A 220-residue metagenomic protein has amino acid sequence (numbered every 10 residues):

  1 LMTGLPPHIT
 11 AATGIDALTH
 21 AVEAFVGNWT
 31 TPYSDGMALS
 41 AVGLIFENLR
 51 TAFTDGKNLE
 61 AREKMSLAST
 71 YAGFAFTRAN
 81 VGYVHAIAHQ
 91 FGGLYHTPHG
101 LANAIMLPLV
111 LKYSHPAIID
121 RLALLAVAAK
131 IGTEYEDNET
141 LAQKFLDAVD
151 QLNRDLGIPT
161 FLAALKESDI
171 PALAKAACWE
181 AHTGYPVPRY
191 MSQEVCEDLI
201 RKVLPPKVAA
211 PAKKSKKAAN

Functional and structural regions predicted by a protein language model:
L1-A79, P188: Carboxylate- and glycine-rich phosphate/diphosphate-binding segment that chelates Mg2+/Mn2+
P6, W29-G36, P108-V110, E134-Y135 (+2 more regions): A ubiquitous short alpha-helical element
A17, A21, L44, N48 (+7 more regions): A general alpha-helix detector
F25, W29, T97-P98, Y113 (+1 more regions): Hydrophobic transmembrane alpha-helical segments of multi-pass transport and channel proteins
G36-S40, L44, K64-L67, A86-H89 (+6 more regions): Amphipathic alpha-helical interaction segments
A79-F145, D150: C-terminal catalytic subdomain
L122, G132-N220: C-terminal charged capping/lid subdomain of soluble metabolic enzymes
